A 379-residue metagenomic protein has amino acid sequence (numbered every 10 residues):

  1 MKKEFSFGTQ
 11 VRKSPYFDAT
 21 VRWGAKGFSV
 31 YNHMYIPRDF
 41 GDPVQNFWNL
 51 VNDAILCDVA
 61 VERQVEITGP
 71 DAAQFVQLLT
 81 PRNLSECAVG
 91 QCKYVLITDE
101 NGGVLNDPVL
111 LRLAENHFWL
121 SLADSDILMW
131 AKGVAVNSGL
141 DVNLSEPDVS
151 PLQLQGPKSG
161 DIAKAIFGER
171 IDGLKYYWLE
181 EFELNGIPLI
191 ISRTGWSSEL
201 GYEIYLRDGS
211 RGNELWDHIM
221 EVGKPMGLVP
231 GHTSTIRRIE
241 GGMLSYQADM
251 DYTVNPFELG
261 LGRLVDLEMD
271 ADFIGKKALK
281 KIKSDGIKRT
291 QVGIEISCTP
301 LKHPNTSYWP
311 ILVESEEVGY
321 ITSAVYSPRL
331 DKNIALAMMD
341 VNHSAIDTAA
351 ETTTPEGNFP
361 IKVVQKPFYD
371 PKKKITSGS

Functional and structural regions predicted by a protein language model:
M1-H33, P37, L111-S379: Conserved, structured C-terminal
M1-V95, G103: Acidic, proline/glycine-enriched N-terminal capping motif
D58, D107, E203: Acidic active-site catalytic centers that drive phospho-/nucleotidyl reactions and related ester hydrolyses
V61, D71-V76, G90-K93, V104-V109 (+4 more regions): Generic hydrophobic, aliphatic-rich segments that mediate packing or membrane embedding
T68, T98-E100, L312, T353: A generic structural motif
P70-V104, S159-I187: Internal amphipathic helical hairpin motif
